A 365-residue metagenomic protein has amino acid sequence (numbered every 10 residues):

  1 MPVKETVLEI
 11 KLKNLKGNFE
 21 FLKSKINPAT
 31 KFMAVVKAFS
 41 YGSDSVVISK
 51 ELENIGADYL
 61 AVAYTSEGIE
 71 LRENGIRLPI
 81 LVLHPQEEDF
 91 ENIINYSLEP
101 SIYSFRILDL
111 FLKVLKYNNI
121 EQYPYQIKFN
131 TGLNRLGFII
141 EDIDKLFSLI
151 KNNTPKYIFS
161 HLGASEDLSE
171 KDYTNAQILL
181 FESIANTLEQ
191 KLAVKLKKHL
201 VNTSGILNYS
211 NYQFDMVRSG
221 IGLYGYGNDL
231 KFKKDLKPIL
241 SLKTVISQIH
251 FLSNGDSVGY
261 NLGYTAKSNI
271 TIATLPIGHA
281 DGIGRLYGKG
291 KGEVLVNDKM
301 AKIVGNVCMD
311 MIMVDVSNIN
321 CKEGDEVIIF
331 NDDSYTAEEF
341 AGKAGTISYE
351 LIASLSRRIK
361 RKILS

Functional and structural regions predicted by a protein language model:
P2, T6-I10, T30-K197: Active-site-proximal beta-alpha core segment in soluble small-molecule metabolic enzymes
P2-L12, K16, S66-E67, P85-E88 (+3 more regions): Active-site anion/phosphate-binding pocket segments in diverse small-molecule metabolic enzymes
K16, E20-M33: Nucleotide phosphate-binding/pyrophosphate-handling subdomain across enzymes that bind or process nucleotide phosphates
K23, R77-L78, L149, Y157 (+3 more regions): Secondary-structure boundary/capping motif
K23-I26, Y41, Y264-A266: Short secondary-structure boundary/capping segments within folded domains
